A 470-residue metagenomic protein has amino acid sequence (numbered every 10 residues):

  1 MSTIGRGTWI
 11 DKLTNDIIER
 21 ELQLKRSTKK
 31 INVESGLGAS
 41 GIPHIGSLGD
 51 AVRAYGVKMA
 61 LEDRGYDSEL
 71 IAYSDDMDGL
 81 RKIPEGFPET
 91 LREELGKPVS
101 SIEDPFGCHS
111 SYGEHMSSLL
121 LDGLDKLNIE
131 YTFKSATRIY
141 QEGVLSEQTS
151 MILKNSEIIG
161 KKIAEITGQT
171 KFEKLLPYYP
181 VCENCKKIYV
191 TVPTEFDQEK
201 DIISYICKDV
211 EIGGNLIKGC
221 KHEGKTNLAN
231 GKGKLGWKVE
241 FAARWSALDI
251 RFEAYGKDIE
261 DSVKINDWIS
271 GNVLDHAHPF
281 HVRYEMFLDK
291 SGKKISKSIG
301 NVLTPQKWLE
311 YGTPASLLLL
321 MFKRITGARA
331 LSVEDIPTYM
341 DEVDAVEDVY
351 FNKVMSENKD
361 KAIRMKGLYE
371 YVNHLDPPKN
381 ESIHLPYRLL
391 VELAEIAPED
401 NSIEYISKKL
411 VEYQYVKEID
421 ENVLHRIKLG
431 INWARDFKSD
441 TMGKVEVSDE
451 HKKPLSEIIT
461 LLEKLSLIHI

Functional and structural regions predicted by a protein language model:
M1-G86, E240-E260: N-terminal catalytic cores of NTP/NDP-binding nucleotidyl/phosphoryl-transfer enzymes
R64-Y66, L119-T132: A structural motif corresponding to the C-terminal end of an alpha-helix and its immediate exit/capping segment
L70-K82, G113, T132-L145, T167-T170 (+1 more regions): Short, glycine/charge-rich beta-strand/loop segments that flank catalytic centers and engage negatively charged groups
L91-E114, L120-G123, L127: A glycine-rich helix N-cap at a beta->alpha junction
I129-P305, T460: Active-site cores that bind ATP or allylic diphosphates and position pyrophosphate for catalysis
D258, S262-V263, Y284-W433: Catalytic adenosine-cofactor/nucleotide-binding cores of aminoacyl-tRNA synthetases and other
K417-S466: Aromatic-anchored, charged helix-turn/loop surface patch used as a conserved interaction hotspot
I468-I470: Conserved small/polar residues in nucleotide/adenosyl-binding loops
